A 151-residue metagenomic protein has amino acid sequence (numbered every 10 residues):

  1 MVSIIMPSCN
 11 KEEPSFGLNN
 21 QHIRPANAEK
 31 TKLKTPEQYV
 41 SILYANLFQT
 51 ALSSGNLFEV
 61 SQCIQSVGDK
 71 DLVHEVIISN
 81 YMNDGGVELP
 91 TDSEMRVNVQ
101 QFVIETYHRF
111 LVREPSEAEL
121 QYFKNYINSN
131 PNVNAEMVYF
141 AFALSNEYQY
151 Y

Functional and structural regions predicted by a protein language model:
I4-S8: C-terminal motif of bacterial Sec signal peptides marking the signal peptidase cleavage site
N10-Y151: Substrate/cofactor-recognition hotspot
